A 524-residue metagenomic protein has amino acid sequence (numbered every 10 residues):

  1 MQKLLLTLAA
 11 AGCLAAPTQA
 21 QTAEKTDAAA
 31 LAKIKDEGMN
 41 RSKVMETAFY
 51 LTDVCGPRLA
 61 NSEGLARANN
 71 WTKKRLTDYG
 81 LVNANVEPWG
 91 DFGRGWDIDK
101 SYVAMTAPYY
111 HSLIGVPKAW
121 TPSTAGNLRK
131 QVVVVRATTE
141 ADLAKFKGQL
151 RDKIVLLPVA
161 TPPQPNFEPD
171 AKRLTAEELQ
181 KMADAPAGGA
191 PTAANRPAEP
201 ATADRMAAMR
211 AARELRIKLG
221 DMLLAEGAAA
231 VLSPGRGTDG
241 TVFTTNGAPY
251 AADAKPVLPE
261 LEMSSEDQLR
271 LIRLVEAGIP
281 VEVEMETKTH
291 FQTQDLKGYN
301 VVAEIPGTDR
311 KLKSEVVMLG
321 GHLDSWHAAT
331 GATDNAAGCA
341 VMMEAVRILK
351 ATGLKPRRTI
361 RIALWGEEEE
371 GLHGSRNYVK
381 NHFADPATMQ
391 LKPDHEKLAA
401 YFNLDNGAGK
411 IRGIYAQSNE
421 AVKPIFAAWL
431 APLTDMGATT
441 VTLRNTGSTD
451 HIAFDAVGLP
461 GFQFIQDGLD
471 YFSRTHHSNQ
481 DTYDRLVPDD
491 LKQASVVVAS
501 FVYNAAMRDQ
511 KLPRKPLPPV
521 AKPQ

Functional and structural regions predicted by a protein language model:
L6-A15: Bacterial N-terminal signal peptides
A16-A20: Sec/Tat signal peptide C-region and signal peptidase I cleavage site
T22-A23, D27, F49, D53-A194: Noncatalytic luminal/extracellular "stalk/propeptide" segments of secretory-pathway proteins
D27-A30, S112-K145, P249-A332, E344-R357: Soluble metallo-hydrolase cores and metallopeptidase-like ectodomains found primarily in the secretory/periplasmic
A28-S62, F243-A248, D324, A400-G409 (+1 more regions): N-terminal capping segment at the start of a domain
L31-M39, D53-G64, S101, K130-R136 (+10 more regions): Second-shell loop/turn segments in exported
P108-S112, A125, K130, G148-D152 (+8 more regions): Metal-dependent peptidase/peptidase-like ectodomains
A201-A207, A212-R213, I217-G220, L224-A225 (+4 more regions): Active-site-adjacent substrate-binding region of metalloamidase/peptidase-like peptide-processing proteins
